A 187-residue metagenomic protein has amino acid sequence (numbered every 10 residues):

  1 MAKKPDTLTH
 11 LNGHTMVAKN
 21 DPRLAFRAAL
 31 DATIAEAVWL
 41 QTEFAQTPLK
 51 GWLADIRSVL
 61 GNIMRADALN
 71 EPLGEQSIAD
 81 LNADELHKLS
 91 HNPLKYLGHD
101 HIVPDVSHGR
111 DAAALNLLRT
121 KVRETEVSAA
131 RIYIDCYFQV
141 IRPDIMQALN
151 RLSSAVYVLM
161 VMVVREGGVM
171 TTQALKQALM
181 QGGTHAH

Functional and structural regions predicted by a protein language model:
M1-H187: Phosphate/pyrophosphate-binding loop motifs in nucleotide- or prenyl diphosphate-using proteins
